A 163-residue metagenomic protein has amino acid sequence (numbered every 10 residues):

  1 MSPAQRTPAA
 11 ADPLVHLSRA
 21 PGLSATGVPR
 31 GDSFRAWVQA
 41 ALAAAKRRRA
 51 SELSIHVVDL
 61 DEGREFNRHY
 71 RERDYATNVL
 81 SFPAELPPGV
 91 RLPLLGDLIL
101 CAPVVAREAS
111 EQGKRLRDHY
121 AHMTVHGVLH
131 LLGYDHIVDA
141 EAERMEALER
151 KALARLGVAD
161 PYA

Functional and structural regions predicted by a protein language model:
M1-Y120, L131-A163: An acidic/histidine-cluster motif and surrounding catalytic segment that typifies divalent-metal-assisted enzyme active
M123: Extended, folded domain segments that form the structural surfaces/walls around functional sites
